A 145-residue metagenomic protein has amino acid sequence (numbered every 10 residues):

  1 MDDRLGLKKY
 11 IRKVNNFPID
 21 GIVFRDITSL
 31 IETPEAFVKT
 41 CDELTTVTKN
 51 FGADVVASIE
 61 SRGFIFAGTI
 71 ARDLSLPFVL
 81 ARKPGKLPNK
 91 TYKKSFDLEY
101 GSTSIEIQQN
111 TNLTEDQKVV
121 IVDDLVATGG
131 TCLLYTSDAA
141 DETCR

Functional and structural regions predicted by a protein language model:
M1-G52, G101-T103: Active-site-facing substrate-recognition patch
T46-K49, E115, C144: N-terminal compositionally biased, intrinsically disordered segments and leader/signal-like regions
A53-E60: Short glycine-rich phosphate-binding loop at a beta-alpha junction
S58, I121-V122: Generic enzyme active-site microenvironment
I65-L74: Short Gly/Thr/Asp-enriched flexible loops that form oxyanion-binding sites at enzyme active sites
L76-V120: Short, glycine/charge-rich flexible loops or terminal/linker lids adjacent to PRPP-binding catalytic cores
L125-L133: Acidic, divalent-metal-coordinating active-site segment for phosphoryl/phosphodiester hydrolysis, typified by short
Y135-R145: Single conserved hydrophobic/aromatic residue that forms the stacking wall/gate of nucleotide- or nucleobase-binding
